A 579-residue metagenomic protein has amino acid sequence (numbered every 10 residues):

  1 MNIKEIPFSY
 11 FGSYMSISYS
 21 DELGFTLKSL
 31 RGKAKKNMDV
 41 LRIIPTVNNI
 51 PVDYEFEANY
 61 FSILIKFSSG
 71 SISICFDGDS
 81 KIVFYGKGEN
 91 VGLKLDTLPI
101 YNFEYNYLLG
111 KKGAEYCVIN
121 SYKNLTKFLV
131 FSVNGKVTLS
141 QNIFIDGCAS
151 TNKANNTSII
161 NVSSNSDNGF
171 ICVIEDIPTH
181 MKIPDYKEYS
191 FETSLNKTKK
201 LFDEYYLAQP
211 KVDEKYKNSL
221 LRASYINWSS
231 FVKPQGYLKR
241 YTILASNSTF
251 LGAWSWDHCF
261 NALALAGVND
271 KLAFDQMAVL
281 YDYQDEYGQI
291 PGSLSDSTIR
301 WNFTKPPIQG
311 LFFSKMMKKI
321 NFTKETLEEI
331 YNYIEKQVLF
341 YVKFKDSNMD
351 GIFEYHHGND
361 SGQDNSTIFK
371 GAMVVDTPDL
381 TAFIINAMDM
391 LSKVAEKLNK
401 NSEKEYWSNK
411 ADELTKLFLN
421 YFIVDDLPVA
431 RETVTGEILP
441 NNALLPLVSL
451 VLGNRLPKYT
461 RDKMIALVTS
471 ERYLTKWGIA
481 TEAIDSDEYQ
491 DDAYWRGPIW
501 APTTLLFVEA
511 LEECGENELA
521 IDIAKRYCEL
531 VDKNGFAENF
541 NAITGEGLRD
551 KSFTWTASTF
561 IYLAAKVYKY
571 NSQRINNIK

Functional and structural regions predicted by a protein language model:
M1-K215, S248, E513, T554 (+1 more regions): Terminal accessory carbohydrate-recognition/targeting modules of carbohydrate-active enzymes
S163-K187, Y287, G292-I308, F322 (+5 more regions): The feature captures the catalytic groove of carbohydrate-active enzymes
S190, S194-T198, K215-R222, N269-D282 (+7 more regions): Extended, well-ordered alpha-helical scaffold segments
K211-F250, Q276-D296, D346-D376, K416-I499 (+2 more regions): Extended glycan-interaction surfaces of carbohydrate-active proteins
G252-S255, G267-F274, F303, P307-G310 (+11 more regions): Conserved structured core elements
G252-Y283, L445-P457, T504-N517, A524: Alpha-helical support elements that line or immediately flank enzyme active sites and cofactor-binding pockets
W256-D282, T304-N348, A372-M390, F560: Substrate-binding cleft of carbohydrate-active enzyme catalytic domains
G310, M317, I385, L391-S392 (+6 more regions): Heptad-repeat amphipathic alpha-helical coiled-coil interaction surface used for oligomerization/assembly
